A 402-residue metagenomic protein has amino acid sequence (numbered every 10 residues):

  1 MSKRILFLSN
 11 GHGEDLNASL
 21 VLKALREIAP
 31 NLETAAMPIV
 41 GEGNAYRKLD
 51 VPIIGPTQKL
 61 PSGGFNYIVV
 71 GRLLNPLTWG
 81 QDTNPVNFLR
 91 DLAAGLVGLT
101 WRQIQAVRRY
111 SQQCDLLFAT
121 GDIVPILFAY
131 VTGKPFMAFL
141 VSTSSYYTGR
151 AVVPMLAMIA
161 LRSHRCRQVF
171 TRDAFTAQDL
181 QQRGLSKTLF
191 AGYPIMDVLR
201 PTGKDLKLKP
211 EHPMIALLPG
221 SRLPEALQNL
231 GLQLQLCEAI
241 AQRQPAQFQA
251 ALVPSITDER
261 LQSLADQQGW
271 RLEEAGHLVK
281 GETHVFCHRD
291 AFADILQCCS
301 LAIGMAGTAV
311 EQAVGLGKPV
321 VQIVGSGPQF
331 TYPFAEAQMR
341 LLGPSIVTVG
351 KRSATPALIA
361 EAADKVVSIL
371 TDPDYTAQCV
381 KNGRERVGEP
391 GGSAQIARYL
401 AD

Functional and structural regions predicted by a protein language model:
M1-D402: Nucleotide-activated sugar donor-binding and catalytic core shared by glycosyltransferases and related lipid-linked
